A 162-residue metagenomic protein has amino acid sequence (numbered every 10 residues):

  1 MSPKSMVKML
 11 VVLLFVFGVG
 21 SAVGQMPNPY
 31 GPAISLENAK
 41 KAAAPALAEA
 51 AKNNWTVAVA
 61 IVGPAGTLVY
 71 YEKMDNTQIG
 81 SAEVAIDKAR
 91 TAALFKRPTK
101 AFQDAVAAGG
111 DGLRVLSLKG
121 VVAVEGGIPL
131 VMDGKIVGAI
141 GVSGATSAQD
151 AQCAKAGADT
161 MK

Functional and structural regions predicted by a protein language model:
M1-S5: N-terminal secretory signal peptides that target proteins for export/translocation
V7-K8, Y30: Long, non-catalytic terminal segments
K8-S21: Bacterial N-terminal signal peptides
V23-K162: Flexible, solvent-exposed loop/hinge segments and secondary-structure transition points
